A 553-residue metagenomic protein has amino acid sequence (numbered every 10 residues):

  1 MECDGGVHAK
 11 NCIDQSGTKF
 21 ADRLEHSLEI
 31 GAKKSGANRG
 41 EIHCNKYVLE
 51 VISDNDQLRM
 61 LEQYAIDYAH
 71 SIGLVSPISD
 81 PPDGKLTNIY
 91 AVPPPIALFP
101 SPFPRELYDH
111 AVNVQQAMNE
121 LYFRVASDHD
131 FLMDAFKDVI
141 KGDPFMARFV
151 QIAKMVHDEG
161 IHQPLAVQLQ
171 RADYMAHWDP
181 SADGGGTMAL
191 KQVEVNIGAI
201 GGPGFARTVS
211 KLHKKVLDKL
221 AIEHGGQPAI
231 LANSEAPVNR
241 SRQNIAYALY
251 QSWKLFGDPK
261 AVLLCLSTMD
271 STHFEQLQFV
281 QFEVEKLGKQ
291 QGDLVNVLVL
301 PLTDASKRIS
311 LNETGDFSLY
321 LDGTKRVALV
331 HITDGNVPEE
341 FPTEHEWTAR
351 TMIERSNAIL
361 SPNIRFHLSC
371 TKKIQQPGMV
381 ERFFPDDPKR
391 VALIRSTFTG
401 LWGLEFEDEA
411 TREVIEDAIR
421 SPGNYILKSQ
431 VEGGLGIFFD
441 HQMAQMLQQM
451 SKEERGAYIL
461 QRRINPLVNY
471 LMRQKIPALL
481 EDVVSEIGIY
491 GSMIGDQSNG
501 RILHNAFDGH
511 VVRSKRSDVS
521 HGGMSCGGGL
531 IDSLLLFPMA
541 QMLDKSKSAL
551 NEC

Functional and structural regions predicted by a protein language model:
M1-C553: Preference for protein termini
